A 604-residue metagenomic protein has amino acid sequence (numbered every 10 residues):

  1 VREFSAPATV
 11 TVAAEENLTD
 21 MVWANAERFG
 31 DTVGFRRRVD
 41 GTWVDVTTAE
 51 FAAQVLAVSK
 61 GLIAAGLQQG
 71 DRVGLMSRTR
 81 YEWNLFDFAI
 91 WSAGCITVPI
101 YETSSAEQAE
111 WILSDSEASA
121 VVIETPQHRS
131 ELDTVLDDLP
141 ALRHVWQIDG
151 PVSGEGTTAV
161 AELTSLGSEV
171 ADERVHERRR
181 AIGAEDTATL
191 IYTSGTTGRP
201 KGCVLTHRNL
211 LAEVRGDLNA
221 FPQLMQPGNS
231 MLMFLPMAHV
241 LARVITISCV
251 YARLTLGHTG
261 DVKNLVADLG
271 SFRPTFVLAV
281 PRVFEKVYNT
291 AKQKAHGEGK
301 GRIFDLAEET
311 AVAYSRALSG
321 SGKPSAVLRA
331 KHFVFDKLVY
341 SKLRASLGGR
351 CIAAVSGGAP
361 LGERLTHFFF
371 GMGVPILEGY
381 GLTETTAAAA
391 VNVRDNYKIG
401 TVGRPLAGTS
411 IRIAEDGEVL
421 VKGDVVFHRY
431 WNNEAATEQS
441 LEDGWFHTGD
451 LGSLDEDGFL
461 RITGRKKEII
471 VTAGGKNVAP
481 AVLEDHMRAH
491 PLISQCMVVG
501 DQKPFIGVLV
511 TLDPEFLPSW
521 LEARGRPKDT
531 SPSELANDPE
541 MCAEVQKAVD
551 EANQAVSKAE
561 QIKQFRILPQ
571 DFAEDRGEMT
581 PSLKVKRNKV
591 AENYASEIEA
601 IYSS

Functional and structural regions predicted by a protein language model:
A14, G34-F88, S105-E110, A161-G167 (+1 more regions): Conserved AMP-binding/adenylate-forming core of the ANL superfamily
G30-V33, Q147, S168-Y192, R199 (+1 more regions): Conserved pre-ATP/AMP-binding loop-to-beta segment of ANL
D45-A49, A188-V214: Conserved AMP-binding A3 loop
A64-A65, S92-S165, E544, D550-E551: Structural core segment of the AMP-binding/adenylate-forming
Q127-A184, A291-K342: ANL superfamily adenylate-forming
L211-M233, M237-Y340, R350, P375: Conserved AMP-binding/adenylation subdomain of ANL enzymes
A326, N396, V426-G449, E484 (+1 more regions): Conserved ANL (AMP-binding/adenylate-forming) active-site segment centered on the GW(Y/F)…HTG consensus within
P405-T472, A489: Conserved ATP-binding/catalytic segment of the ANL
